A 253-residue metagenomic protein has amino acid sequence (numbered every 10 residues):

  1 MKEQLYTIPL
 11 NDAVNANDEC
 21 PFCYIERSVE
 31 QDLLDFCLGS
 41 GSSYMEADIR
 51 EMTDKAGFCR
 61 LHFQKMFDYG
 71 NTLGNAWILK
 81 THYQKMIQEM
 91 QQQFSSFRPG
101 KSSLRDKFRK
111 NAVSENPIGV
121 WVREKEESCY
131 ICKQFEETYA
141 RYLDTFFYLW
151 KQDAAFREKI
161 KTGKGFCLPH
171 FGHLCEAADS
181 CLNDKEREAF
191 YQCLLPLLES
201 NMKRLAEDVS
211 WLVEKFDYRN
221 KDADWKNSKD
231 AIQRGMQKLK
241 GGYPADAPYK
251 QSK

Functional and structural regions predicted by a protein language model:
M1-K253: Intrinsically disordered, low-complexity regulatory regions of eukaryotic proteins
